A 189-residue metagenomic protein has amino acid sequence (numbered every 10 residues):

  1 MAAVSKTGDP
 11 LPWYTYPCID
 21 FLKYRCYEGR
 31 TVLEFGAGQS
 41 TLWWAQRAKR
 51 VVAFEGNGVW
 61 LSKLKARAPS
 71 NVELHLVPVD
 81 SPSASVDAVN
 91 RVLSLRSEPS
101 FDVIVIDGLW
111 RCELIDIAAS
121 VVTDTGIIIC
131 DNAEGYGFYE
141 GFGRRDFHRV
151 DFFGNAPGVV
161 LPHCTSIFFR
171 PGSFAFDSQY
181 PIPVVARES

Functional and structural regions predicted by a protein language model:
M1-V4: Short, basic/glycine-rich phosphate-binding loops at helix/coil junctions that contact nucleotide phosphates
K6-Y16: Conserved SAM-binding loop and adjacent beta-strand
T15-C18, A37, A88, R111-L114: Amphipathic coiled-coil/heptad-repeat helices and related helical stalk/stem segments that mediate oligomerization
Y16-S81: SAM cofactor-binding core of SAM-dependent methyltransferases, primarily the Rossmann-like beta-alpha-beta module
T31-E34, V52-A53, D102-I106, I128-C130: Short catalytic-loop micro-motif centered on adjacent basic/acidic residues
P78-L95: Surface-exposed interaction regions that form or flank ligand-binding interfaces
L93-V103: A short acidic, Gly/Pro-enriched loop at the edge of an enzyme's catalytic core that lines a small-molecule cofactor
V103, L109-S189: C-terminal substrate-binding/active-site "lid" region of AdoMet-derived donor-dependent transferases
